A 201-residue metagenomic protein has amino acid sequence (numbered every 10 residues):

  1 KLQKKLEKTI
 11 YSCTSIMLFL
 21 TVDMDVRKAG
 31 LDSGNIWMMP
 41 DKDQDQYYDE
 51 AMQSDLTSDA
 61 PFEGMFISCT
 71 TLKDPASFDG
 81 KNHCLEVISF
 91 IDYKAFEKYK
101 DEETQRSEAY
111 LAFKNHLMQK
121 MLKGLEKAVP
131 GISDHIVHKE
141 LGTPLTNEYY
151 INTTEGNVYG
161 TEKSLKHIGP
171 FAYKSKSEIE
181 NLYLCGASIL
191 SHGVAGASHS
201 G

Functional and structural regions predicted by a protein language model:
K1, L6-T9, S15-R27, N82-I91 (+2 more regions): C-terminal structured subdomain/cap of oxidoreductase catalytic cores
K1-D79: Mid-domain catalytic core of redox enzymes that form a hydrophobic substrate pocket/lid adjacent to a catalytic redox
V26-A29, K73-A76, Y93-F96, P144-T146 (+1 more regions): Flexible loop/turn segments at secondary-structure boundaries
D32-G34, D79-H83, K100-E102, V137-H138 (+1 more regions): Composition- and surface-driven signal marking solvent-exposed, interaction-prone regions in large proteins
I36-K42, D55-S58, C84-I88, T104-L111 (+2 more regions): Short, low-complexity, polar/charged sequence segments that are solvent-exposed and flexible
F62-F66, L122-K123, K127-S191: A glycine-rich dinucleotide-binding beta-alpha-beta segment and adjacent secondary-structure elements that constitute
E63, A76-K100, R106-Q119: Glycine-rich, aromatic-lined ligand/substrate-binding cores of catalytic and carbohydrate-binding domains
